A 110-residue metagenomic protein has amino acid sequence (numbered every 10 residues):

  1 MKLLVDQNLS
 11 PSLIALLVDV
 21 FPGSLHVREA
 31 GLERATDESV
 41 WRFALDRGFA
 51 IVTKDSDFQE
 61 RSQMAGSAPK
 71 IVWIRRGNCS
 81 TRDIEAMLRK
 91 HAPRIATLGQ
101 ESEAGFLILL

Functional and structural regions predicted by a protein language model:
M1-K2, L110: Absolute protein N-terminus
K2-A50: N-terminal first-folded block
P11, F58-E60, S80: Glycine-rich nucleotide phosphate-binding loop and flanking beta-alpha elements of Rossmann-like dinucleotide-binding
I14-A15, R61-Q63, D83: Short glycine-/acidic-enriched loop or helix-start segments at secondary-structure transitions that form or flank
R28, D55, I74-R76: Short beta->alpha connector loops at strand-helix junctions that form conserved, small/polar/Pro-enriched
L45-S62: Acidic, metal-binding active-site segment of PIN/NYN-like and related structure-specific nucleases
R61-I71: Ligand-binding "clamshell"
P69-L110: C-terminal structural segments of small proteins and small subunits
